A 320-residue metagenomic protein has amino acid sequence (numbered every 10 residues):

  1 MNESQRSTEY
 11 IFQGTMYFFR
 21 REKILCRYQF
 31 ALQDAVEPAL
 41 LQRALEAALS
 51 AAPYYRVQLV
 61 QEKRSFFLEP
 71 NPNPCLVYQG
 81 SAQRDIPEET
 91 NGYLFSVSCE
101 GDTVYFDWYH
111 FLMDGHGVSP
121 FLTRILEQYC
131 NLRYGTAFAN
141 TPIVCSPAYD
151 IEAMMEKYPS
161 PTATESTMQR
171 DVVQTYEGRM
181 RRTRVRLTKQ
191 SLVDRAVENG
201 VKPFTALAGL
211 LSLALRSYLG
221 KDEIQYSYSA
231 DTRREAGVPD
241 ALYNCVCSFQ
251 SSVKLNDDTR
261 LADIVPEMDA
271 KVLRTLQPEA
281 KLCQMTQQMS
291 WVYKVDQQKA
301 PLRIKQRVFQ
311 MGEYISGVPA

Functional and structural regions predicted by a protein language model:
M1-R64, N73-S96, R216-A320: Acyl-thioester-dependent acyl-group transfer interface
N2-I11, E100, L112-R195: Non-catalytic, low-complexity flexible loops and terminal extensions
L25-R27, T103, M180-R182: Intrinsic-disorder/low-complexity, polar/charged segments enriched in Ser/Thr/Lys/Arg/Asp/Glu/Gln
Q33-A52, D107-T123, R184-K221: Acyl activation and transfer enzymes in specialized metabolism, enriched for ANL adenylate-forming modules
K63, G101-D102: Residue-level signal for tight coil/turn positions that link beta-strands
